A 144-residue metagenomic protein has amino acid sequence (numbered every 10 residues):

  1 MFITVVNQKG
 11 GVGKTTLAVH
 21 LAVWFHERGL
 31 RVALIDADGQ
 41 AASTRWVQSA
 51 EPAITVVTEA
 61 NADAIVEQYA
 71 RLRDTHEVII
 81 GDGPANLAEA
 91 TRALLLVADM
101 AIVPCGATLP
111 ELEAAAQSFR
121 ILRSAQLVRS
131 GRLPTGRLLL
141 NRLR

Functional and structural regions predicted by a protein language model:
F2-Q8, V23-R92: P-loop/Walker-type NTP enzyme "switch/lid" segment
G11: NAD(P)H-binding Rossmann-fold N-terminus in SDR/SDR-like oxidoreductases, specifically the glycine-rich beta1-alpha1
K14: Conserved lysine of the Walker
L17: Hydrophobic positions on the alpha1 helix immediately C-terminal to the Walker A/P-loop
R28, A33, V78, P84-R144: Conserved catalytic-core segment of NTP-binding enzymes
